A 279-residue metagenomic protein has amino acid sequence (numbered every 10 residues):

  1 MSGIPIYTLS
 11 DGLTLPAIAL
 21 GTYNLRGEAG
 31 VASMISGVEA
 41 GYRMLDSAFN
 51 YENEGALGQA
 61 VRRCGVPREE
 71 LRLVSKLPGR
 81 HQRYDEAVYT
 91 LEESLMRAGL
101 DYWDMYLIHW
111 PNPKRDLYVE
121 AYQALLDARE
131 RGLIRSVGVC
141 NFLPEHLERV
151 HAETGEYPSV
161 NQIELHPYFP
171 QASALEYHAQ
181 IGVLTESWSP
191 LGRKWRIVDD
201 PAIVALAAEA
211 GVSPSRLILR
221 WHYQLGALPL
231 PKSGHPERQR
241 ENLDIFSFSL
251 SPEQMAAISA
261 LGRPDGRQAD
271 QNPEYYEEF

Functional and structural regions predicted by a protein language model:
M1-L71, E277-F279: N-terminal binding-site loop/beta-alpha segment at the start of enzyme catalytic domains that lines or forms
I4, M34, E54, G58-V61 (+6 more regions): Generic structural signal for well-ordered alpha-helices, preferentially at hydrophobic/aromatic core positions
L25-E28, S47-A56, R80-D85, P113-D116 (+2 more regions): Acidic-and-aromatic substrate-binding clefts and catalytic sites of carbohydrate-active enzymes
L25-G37, R83-A98, E145-E148, F169-P170: Short, acidic/polar
Y42, L100-W103, I134, P158: A structural motif
R68-H81, D104-P111, N141, L165: A short, structured active-site edge motif that brings together acidic residues
A87-I108, D127-R131, E153, V183: CE4/NodB-like, metal-dependent polysaccharide N-deacetylase domain that modifies extracellular/periplasmic N-acetylated
P111-F279: Beta/alpha (TIM)-barrel catalytic core signal, keyed to glycine-rich beta->alpha loops juxtaposed to Asp/Glu that bind
